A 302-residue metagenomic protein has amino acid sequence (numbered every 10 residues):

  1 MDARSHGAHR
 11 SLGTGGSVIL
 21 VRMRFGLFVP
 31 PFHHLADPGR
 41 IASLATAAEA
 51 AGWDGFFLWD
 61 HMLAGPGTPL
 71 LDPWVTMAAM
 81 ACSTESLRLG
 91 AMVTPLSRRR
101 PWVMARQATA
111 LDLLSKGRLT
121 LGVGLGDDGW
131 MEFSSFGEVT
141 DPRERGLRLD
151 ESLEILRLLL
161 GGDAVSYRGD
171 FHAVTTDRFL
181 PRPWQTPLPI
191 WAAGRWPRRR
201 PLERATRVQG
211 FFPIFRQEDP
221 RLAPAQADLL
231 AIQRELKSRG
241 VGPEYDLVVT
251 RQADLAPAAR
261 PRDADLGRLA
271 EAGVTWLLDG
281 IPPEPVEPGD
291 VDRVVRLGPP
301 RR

Functional and structural regions predicted by a protein language model:
A3, G7-R10: Short hydrophobic alpha-helical segments enriched in small aliphatic residues
G15-R302: Active-site-adjacent structural elements that line small-molecule/cofactor binding pockets in enzymes
